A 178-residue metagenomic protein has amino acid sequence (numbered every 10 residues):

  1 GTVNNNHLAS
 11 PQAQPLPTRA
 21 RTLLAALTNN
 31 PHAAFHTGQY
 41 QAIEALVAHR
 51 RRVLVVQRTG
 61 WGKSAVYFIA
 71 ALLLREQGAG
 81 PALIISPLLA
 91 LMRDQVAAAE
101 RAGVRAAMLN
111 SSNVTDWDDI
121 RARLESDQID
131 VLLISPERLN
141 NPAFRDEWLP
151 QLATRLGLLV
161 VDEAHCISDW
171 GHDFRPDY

Functional and structural regions predicted by a protein language model:
H7-R58: Conserved pre-motif I regulatory segment
Q39, R58-G60, E163-W170: Conserved helicase ATPase motor motifs in RecA-like P-loop NTPase domains
H49-V55, G80-A82, Q128-D130: Pre-Walker A (Motif I) flank of P-loop NTPase domains
V55, A107, L132-I134, L159-V161: Hydrophobic positions in the central parallel beta-sheet of the AAA+
V56, W61, V66-R105: Conserved SF1/SF2 helicase motif Ia
G103-V114: Conserved RecA-like helicase motor-core motifs
N113-L158, C166-H172: Conserved helix/coil segment N-terminal to the catalytic DExD/H
H172-Y178: Substrate-gripping "pore-loop 1 plus following alpha2 helix"
